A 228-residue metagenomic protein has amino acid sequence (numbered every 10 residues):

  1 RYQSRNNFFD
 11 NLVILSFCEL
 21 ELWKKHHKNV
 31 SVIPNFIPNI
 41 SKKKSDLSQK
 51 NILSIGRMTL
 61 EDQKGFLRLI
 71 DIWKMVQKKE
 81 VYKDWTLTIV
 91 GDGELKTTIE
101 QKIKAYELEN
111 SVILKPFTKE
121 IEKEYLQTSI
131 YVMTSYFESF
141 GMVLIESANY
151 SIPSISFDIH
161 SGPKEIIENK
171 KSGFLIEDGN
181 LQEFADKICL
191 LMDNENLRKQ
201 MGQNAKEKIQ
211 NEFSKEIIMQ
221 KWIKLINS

Functional and structural regions predicted by a protein language model:
N7-K42: Donor nucleotide-sugar binding/catalytic pocket of nucleotide-sugar-dependent glycosyltransferases
K50, L60-K78, L87, E94-E100 (+1 more regions): A conserved mid-protein helix/loop that constitutes part of the nucleotide-sugar donor-binding site
F117, Y136: Aromatic "clamp/platform" in nucleotide-sugar-dependent glycosyltransferases that forms part of the donor/acceptor
E124, E138-M142, A148, I159 (+1 more regions): Short glycine/acidic-rich beta->alpha loop that forms part of the nucleotide-sugar donor binding site in diverse
E146, D158-K170, F174-L175: Short acidic/histidine- and often glycine-rich active-site loop of Leloir-type glycosyltransferases that engages
P153-F157: Short hydrophobic beta-strand element within catalytic cores of glycosyltransferases and related nucleotide-activated
E168-K170, F174-L181, L190-N196: Conserved acidic donor-binding segment of nucleotide-sugar-dependent glycosyltransferases
E183, L190, L197-E212, I218-K224: A short, well-ordered alpha-helix in the C-terminal region of glycosyltransferases
